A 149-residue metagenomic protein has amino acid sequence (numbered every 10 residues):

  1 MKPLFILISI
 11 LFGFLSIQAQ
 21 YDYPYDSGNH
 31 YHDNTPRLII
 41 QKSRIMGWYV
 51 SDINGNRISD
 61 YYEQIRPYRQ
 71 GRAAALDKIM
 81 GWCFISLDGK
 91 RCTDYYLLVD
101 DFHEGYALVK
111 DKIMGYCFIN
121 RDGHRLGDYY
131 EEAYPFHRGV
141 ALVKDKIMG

Functional and structural regions predicted by a protein language model:
M1-D22: Bacterial Sec-dependent N-terminal signal peptides
Q20-G149: Residue-level detector of conserved, function-critical positions
